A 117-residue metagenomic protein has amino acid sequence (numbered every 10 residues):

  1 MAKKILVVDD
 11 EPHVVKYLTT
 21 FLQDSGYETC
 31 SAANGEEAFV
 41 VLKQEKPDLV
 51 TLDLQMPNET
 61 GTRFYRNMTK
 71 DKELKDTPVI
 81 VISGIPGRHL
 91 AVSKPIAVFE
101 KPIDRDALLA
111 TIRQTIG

Functional and structural regions predicted by a protein language model:
E11-V15, R105: Short acidic/polar segment at the start of the alpha1 helix of CheY-like receiver
K16-D24: Charged docking surfaces used in two-component/phosphorelay signaling
S31-L49: Acidic, metal-coordinating helix/loop segments flanking the phosphotransfer/catalytic sites of two-component signaling
N34-E37, T60-F64: Acidic catalytic/metal-coordinating carboxylates
D53: Active-site residues of response regulator receiver
M56: Receiver (REC) domain active-site loop signature in two-component systems and cognate sites in sensor histidine kinases
I82-S83: Hydrophobic/aromatic residues positioned on beta-strands within the core alpha/beta folds
I103-I116: C-terminal output helix
